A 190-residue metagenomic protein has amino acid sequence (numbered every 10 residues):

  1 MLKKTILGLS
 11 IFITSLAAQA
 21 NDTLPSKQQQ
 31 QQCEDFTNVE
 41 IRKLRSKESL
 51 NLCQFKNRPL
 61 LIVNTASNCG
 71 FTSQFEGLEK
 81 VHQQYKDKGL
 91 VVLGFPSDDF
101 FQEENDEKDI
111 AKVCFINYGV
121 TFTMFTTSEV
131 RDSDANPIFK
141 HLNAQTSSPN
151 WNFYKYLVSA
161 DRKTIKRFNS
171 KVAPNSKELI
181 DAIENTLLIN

Functional and structural regions predicted by a protein language model:
L2-G8: Sec-dependent signal peptide recognition, specifically the positively charged N-region followed immediately by
S10-A18: Hydrophobic h-region of N-terminal signal peptides that target proteins for export in Gram-negative bacteria
N21-C53, S73: N-terminal "domain-start" segment that seeds a small globular fold
N57-L60, L90: Alpha/beta-hydrolase fold active-site loops
R58, T65-N68, P96-D99: Short pre-active-site segment immediately N-terminal to redox-active cysteine/selenocysteine motifs in thiol-based
F71-A135: Structural microenvironment flanking redox-active thiols in thiol-disulfide oxidoreductases
K140, A144-N190: Thiol-/selenol-based redox modules, centered on thioredoxin-like and closely related oxidoreductase domains
